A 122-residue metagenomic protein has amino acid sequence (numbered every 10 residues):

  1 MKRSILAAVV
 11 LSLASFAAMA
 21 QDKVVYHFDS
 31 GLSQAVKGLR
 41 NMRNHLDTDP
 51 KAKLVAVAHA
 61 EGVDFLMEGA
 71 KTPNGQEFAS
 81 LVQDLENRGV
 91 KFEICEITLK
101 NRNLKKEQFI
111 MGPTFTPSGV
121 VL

Functional and structural regions predicted by a protein language model:
M1-L6: Bacterial N-terminal signal peptides that target proteins for export
S15-A17: N-terminal signal peptide c-region/cleavage motif recognized by signal peptidases
M19-L122: Secreted/extracellular ectodomain signature
